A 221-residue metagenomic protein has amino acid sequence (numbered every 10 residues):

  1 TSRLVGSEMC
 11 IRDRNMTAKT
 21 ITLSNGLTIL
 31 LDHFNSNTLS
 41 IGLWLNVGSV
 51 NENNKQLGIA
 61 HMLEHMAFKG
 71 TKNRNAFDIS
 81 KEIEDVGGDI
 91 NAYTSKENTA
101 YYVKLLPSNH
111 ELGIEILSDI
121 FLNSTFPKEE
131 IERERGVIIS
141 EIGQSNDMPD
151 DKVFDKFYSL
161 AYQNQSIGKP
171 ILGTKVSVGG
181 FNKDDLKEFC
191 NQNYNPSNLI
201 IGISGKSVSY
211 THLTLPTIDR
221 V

Functional and structural regions predicted by a protein language model:
T1, T20, T71, K175-V178: Short basic coil micro-motifs at the edges of alpha-helical modules that engage polyanionic partners
T1-D13, H212-V221: Single conserved hydrophobic/aromatic residue that forms the stacking wall/gate of nucleotide- or nucleobase-binding
S2, A60-E64, R133, I218-D219: Residue-level micro-sites within transmembrane alpha helices that shape and flank functional polar/acidic positions
R12-D78, K187-L213: His/Glu-rich zincin catalytic helix
T22, A76-L213: Charge-rich, well-structured scaffold segments of protease-associated domains
K72, F126-P127, V221: Charged, solvent-exposed alpha-helical segments that act as regulatory interaction surfaces
